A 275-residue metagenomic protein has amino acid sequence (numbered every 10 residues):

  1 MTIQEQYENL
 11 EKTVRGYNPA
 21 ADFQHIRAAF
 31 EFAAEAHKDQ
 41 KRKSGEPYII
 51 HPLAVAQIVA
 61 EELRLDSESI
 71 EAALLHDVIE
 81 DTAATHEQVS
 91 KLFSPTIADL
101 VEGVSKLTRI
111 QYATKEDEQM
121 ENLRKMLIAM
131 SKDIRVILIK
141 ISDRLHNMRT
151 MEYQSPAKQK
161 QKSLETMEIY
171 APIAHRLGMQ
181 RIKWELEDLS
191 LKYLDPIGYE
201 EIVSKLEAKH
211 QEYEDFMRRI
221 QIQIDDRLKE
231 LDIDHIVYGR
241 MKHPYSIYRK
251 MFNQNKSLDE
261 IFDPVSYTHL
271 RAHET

Functional and structural regions predicted by a protein language model:
M1-A20, A34-Q40, I49-E62, D66 (+7 more regions): Nucleic-acid processing machinery
H25-A29: N-terminal glycine-rich anion-binding loops that anchor highly charged ligand groups
E31, Q57, D99-E102: Generic alpha-helical structural context detector
A72, H76: N-terminal glycine-rich flavin-associated loop
D77, Q88-G103: Hydrophobic or amphipathic alpha-helical targeting/insertion segments
A98-V101, L107-A113: Active-site-proximal helix-loop-helix substrate-binding element of RNase H-like nuclease domains
